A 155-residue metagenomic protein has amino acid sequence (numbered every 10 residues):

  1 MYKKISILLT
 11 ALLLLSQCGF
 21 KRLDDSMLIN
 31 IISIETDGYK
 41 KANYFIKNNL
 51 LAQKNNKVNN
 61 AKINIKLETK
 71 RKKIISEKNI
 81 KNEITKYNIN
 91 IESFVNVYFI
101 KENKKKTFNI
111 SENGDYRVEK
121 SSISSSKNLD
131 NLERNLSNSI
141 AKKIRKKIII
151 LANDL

Functional and structural regions predicted by a protein language model:
Y2-A11: Sec-dependent signal peptide recognition, specifically the positively charged N-region followed immediately by
I5-S6, K106-Y116, I149-L155: Short secondary-structure transition/capping segments
L12-E35: Bacterial Sec signal peptide processing site at the extreme N-terminus
L28-N48: Post-signal peptide N-terminal segment of mature Sec-exported envelope proteins
I29, L129-L155: Compositionally biased, intrinsically disordered linkers/stalks adjacent to structured regions
N30-I32, A61-I63, K104: Outer-envelope beta-barrel architecture signal
N48-Q53, V58, K66-N109, N113-N131 (+2 more regions): Surface-exposed short loop/turn segments
